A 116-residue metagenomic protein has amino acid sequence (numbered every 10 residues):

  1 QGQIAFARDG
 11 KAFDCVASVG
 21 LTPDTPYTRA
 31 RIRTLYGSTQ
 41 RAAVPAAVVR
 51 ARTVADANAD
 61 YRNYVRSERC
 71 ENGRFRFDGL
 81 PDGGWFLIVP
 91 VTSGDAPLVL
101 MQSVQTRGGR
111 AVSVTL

Functional and structural regions predicted by a protein language model:
Q1-L116: Long luminal/extracellular ectodomains of secretory-pathway precursor proteins
